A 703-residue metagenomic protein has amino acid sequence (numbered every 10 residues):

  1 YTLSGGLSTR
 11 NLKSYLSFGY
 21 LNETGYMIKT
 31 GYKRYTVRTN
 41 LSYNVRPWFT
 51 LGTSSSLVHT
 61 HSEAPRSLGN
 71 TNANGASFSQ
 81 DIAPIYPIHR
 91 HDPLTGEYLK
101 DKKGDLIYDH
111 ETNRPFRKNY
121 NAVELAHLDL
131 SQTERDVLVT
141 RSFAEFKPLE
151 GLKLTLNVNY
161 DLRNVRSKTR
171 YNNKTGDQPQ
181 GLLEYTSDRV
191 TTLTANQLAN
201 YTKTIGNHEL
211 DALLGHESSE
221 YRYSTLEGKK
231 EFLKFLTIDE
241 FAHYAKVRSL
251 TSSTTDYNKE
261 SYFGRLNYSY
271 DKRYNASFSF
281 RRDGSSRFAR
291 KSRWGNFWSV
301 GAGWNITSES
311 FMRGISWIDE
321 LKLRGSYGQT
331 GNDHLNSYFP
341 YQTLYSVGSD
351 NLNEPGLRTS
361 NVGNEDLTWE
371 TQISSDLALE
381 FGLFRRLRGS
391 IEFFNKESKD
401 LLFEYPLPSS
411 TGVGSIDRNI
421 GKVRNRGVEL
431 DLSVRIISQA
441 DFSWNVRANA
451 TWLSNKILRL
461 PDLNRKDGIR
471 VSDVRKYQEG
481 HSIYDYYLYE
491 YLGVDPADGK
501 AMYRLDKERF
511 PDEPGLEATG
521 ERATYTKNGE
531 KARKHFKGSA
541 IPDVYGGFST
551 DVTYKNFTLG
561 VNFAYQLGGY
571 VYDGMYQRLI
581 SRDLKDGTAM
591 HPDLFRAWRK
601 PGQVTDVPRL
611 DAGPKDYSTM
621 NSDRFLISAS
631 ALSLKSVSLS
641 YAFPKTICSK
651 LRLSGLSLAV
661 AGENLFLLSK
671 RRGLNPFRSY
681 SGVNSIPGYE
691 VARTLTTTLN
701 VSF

Functional and structural regions predicted by a protein language model:
Y1-P65, G75-A76, Y86-P87, G96 (+1 more regions): Transmembrane beta-barrel wall of Gram-negative outer-membrane proteins
G5-F18, D551-Y554, A631-F643: Hydrophobic/aromatic-rich, well-ordered segments within soluble, folded domains that form packed cores
N22-T24, G284-S286, I436, A540 (+1 more regions): A generic structural motif
R34, N40-H59, E111-Y171, G181-H481 (+1 more regions): Extracellular/periplasmic, surface-exposed regions of secreted and cell-surface proteins
P65-V137, L352-E354: Acidic/polar loop-and-plug regions of large Gram-negative outer-membrane beta-barrel proteins
S67, R418, R435-A540, I580: Conserved small-residue
S285, Q566-S657, G662: Extracytoplasmic gating/loop element in the C-terminal half of outer-membrane beta-barrel translocons and assembly
S539-D573: Glycine-rich, aromatic-lined ligand/substrate-binding cores of catalytic and carbohydrate-binding domains
